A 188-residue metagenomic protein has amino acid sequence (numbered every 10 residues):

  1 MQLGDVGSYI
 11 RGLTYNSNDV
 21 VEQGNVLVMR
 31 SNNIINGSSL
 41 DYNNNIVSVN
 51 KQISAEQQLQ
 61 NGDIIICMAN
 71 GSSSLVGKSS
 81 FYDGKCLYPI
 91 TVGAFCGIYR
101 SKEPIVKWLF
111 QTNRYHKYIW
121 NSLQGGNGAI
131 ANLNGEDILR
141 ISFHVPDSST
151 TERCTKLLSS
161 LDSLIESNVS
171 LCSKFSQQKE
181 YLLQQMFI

Functional and structural regions predicted by a protein language model:
M1-L13, R140, V145-T150, K174: Non-catalytic DNA-recognition/assembly elements of restriction-modification systems
G4-N18, N32-I64, F81, C86-L87: Sequence-specific dsDNA recognition surfaces
S17, L87-F95, L123-S149: A short glycine-rich beta-alpha junction/loop motif
N25, K78, A129-N132, L157: Residue-level recognition of specific faces of alpha-helices
R30-S31, S54-N113: A short beta-sheet element
A129, S142-F175, E180-I188: A structural feature that tracks compact, well-ordered secondary-structure segments with a strong bias toward
